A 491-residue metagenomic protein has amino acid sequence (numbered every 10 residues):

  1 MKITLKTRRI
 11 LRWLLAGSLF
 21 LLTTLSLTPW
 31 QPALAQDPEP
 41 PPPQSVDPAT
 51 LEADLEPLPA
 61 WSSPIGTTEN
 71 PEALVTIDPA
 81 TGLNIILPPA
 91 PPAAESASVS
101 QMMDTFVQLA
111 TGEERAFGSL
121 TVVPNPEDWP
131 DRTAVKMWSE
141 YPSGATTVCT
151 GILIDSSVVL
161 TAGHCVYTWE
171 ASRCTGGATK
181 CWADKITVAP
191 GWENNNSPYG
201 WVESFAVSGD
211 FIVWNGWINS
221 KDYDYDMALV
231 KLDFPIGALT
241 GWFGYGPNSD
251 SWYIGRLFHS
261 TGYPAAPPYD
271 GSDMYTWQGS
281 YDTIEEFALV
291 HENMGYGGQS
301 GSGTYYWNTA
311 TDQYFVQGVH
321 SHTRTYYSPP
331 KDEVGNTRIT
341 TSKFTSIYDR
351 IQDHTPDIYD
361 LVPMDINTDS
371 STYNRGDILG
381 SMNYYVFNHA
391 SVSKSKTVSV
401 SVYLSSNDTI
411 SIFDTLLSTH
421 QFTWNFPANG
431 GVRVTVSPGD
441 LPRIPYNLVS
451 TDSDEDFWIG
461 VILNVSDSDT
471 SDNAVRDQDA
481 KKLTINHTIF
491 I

Functional and structural regions predicted by a protein language model:
L21-P32: C-terminal segment of classical bacterial N-terminal signal peptides
Q36-L153, Q352-D353: Protease-domain processing segments flanking chymotrypsin-fold serine proteases, especially trypsin-like
P41-Q44, Y305-Y359: C-terminal subregion of chymotrypsin/trypsin-like serine protease catalytic domains
L109-R132, W138-V148, I154, R173-A238: Conserved catalytic-core segment of clan PA serine endopeptidases
V158-G163, I254-A266, F287-N293, S300-P329: Active-site-proximal beta-strands of protease catalytic cores
A171-S172, A178-K180, A390-T397: A short beta-turn/strand-edge loop motif at beta-sheet boundaries
N194-S197, S204-S208, I212, Y223-G298: Chymotrypsin/trypsin-fold serine protease catalytic domain
T355-I491: Extracellular/luminal regions of secreted and cell-surface proteins that mediate adhesion/ECM remodeling
